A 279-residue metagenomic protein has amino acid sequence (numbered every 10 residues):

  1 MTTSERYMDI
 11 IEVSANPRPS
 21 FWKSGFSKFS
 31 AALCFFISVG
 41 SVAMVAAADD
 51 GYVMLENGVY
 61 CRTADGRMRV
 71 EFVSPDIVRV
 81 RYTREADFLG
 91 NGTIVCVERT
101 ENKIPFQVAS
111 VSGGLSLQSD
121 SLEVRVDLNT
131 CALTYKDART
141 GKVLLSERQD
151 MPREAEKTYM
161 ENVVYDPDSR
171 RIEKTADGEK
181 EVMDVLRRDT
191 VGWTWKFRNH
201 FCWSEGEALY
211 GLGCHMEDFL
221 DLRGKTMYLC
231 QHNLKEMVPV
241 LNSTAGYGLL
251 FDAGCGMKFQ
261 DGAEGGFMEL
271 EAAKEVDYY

Functional and structural regions predicted by a protein language model:
M1-G25: N-terminal secretory signal peptides that target proteins for export/translocation
S30-S41: Bacterial N-terminal signal peptides
S41-D50: Bacterial Sec-dependent signal peptides at the C-terminal "C-region" and cleavage site
D49-Y52, E56, E71-S116, R153-A155: A low-complexity, Ser/Thr/Gly/Pro-enriched, surface-exposed linker/loop concept that marks segments flanking
G51, Y60, R67-R69, Q107 (+2 more regions): Short, surface-exposed charged micro-motifs
T63-A64, V73, A138, S243: A short, compositionally biased micro-patch
R67, F88-L89, E123, V143: Short, mixed charged/polar active-site loops that provide acid/base catalysis or chelate metal/phosphate cofactors
S110-Y279: Catalytic and substrate-binding clefts that recognize carbohydrates or anionic sugar/phosphate headgroups
